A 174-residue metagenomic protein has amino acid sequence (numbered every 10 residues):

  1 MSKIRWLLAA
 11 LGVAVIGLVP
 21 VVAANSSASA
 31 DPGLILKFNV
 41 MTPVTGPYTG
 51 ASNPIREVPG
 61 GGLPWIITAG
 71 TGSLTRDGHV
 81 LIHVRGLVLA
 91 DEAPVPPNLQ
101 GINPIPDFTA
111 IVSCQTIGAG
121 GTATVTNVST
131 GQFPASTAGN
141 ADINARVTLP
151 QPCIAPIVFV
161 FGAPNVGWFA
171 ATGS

Functional and structural regions predicted by a protein language model:
M1-L11: Bacterial N-terminal signal peptides that target proteins for export
I16-S26: C-terminal segment of classical bacterial N-terminal signal peptides
S26-L74, A170-S174: N-terminal segment immediately downstream of the Sec signal-peptide cleavage site in secreted/extracellular proteins
P54-P104: Short, surface-exposed binding/anchoring microloops in extracellular/periplasmic proteins
L74, G86, V112-C114, V147: Hydrophobic side chains in beta-strands
I82, F108-A110, I143-A145: Hydrophobic residues positioned within well-ordered beta-strands of beta-sheet architectures
V95-A119: Extended low-complexity, serine/threonine- and proline-enriched intrinsically disordered segments
G118-S174: Helix-rich interaction surfaces within compact, conserved domain-sized segments that mediate assembly or partner
